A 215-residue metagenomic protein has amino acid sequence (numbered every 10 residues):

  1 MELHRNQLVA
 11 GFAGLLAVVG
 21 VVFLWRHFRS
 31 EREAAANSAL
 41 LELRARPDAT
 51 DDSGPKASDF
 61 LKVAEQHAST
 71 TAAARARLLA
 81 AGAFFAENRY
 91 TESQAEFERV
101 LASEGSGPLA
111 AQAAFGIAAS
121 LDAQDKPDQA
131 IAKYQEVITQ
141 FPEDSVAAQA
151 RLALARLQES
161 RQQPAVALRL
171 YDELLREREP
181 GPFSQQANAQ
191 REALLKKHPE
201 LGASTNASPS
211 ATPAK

Functional and structural regions predicted by a protein language model:
E31, E65-A73, E87, L101-A110 (+3 more regions): Short solvent-exposed coil/turn linkers within tandem alpha-helical repeat scaffolds
D52-S53, Y90, P127, P164: TPR-repeat structural position
